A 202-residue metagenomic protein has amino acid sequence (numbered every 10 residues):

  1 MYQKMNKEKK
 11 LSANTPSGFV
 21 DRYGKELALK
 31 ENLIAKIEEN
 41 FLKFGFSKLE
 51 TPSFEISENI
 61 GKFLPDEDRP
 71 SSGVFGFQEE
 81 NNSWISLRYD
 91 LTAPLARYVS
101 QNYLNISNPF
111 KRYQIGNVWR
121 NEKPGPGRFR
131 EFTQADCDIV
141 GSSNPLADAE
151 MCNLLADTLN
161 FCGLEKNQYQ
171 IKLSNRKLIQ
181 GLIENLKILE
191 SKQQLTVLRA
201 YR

Functional and structural regions predicted by a protein language model:
Y2-R202: Extended, charged alpha-beta segments that form solvent-exposed binding/catalytic grooves in nucleic-acid-handling
